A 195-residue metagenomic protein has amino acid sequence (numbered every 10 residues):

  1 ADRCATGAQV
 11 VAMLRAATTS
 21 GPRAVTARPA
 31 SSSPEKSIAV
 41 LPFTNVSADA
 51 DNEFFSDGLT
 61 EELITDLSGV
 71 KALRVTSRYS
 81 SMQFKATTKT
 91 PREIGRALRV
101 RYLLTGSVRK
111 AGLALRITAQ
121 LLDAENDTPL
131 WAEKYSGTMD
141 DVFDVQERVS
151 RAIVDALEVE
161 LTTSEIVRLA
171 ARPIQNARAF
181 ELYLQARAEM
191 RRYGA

Functional and structural regions predicted by a protein language model:
A1-G21, S81: C-terminal lobe helix-coil module of Hanks-type protein kinase domains
V25-A195: Acidic, proline/glycine-rich low-complexity intrinsically disordered segments
